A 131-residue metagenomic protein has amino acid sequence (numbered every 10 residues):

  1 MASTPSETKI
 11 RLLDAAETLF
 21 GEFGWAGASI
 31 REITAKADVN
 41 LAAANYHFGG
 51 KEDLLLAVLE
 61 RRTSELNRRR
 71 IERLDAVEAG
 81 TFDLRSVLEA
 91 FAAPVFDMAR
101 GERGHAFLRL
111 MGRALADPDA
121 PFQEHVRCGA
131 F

Functional and structural regions predicted by a protein language model:
M1-E7, T18: N-terminal intrinsically disordered/low-complexity leader segments
T8, A42-A43, L88, M111 (+1 more regions): Membrane-embedded alpha-helical bundles of multi-pass transporters/translocases, especially carrier/permease families
K9-D14, F48-I71, D75, R127: An amphipathic alpha-helix adjacent to DNA-recognition modules
R11, L19-D53, A57: Helix-turn-helix
K36, L110-A114: Short acidic/histidine-centered micro-motifs embedded in hydrophobic/aromatic stretches that mark compact functional
T63, L115-A120: Short alpha-helix boundary/capping elements
I71-F107: Hydrophobic alpha-helical connector segments
A120-F131: Amphipathic alpha-helical packing segments from all-alpha helical-bundle domains
